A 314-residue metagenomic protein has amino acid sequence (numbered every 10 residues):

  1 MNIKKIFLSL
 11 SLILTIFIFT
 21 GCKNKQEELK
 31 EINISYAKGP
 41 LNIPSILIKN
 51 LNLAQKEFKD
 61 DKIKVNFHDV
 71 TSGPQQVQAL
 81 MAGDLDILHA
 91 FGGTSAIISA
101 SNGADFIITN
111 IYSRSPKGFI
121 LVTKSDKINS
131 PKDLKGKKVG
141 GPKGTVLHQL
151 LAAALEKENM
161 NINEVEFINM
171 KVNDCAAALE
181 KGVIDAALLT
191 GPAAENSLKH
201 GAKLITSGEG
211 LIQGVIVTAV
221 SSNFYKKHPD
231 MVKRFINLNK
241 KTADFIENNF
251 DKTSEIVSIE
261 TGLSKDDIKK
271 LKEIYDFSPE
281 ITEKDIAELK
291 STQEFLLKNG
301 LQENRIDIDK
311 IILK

Functional and structural regions predicted by a protein language model:
I18-G21: C-terminal motif of bacterial Sec signal peptides marking the signal peptidase cleavage site
L29-I32, E57-D69, D84, K157-N169 (+2 more regions): A local structural motif
E31-N50: Extracytoplasmic "Venus flytrap"
G39, K226-L301: Secondary-structure end/capping motifs
I43-I48, H68-F106, K117-P131, N173-A178 (+1 more regions): Pocket-flanking alpha-helical
L47-I63, H148-F167, L198-H200, E255: Ligand-binding cleft/hinge of the Venus flytrap
T94, E164-V257: Pocket-lining segment of extracytoplasmic ligand-binding domains
T123-K138, K226-D230: Flexible hinge/capping segments at coil-to-helix
